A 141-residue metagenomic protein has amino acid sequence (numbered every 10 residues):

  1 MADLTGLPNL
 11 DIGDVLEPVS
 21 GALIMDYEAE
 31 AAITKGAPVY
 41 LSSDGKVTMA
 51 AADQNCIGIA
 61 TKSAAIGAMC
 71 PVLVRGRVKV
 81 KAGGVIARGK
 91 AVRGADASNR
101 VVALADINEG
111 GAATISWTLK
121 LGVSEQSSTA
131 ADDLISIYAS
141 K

Functional and structural regions predicted by a protein language model:
A2-K141: Glycine-anchored, exposed beta-strand/edge motif detector
